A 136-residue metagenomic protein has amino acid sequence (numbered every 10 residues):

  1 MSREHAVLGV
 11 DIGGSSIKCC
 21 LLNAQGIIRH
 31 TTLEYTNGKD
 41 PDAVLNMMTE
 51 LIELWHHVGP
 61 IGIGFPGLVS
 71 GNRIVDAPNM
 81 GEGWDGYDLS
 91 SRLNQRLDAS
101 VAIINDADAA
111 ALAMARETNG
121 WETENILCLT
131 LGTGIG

Functional and structural regions predicted by a protein language model:
S2-A43, E50, L54, I74-D76: Short glycine-rich, Thr/Ser-proximal phosphate-binding strand/loop in the N-terminal lobe of ATP-dependent enzymes
H5-D11, P60-G62, N125-T130: Short glycine-aspartate micro-motif
I17-L21, G67, I135-G136: Short beta-strand scaffold segments in enzyme catalytic cores
G26, G64-L68: A conserved beta-strand/loop capping segment in the N-terminal third of enzymes that catalyze redox or closely related
L33, A102, T130, G134: Conserved beta-strand segments that form the floor/walls of ligand-binding pockets within enzyme and binding domains
N37, P41-D42, N46, P60-I61 (+1 more regions): Glycine-rich phosphate-binding loop and adjoining helix at the ATP-binding site of ATP-dependent phosphoryl-transfer
H57: Active-site metal-binding motif and surrounding structural segment of the metallo-beta-lactamase
